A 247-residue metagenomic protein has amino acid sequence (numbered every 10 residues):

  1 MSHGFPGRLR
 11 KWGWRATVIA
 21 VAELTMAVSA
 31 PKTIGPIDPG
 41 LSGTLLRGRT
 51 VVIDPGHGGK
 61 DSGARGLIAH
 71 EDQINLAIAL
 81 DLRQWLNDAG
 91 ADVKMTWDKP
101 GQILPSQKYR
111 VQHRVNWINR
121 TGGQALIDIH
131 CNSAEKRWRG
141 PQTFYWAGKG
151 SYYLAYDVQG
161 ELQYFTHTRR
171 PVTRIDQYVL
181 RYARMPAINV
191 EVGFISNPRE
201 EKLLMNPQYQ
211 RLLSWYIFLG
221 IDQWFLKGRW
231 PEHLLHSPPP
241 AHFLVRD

Functional and structural regions predicted by a protein language model:
M1-D247: Catalytic-site microenvironment of enzymes that process N-acetyl-hexosamine-containing cell-wall polysaccharides
